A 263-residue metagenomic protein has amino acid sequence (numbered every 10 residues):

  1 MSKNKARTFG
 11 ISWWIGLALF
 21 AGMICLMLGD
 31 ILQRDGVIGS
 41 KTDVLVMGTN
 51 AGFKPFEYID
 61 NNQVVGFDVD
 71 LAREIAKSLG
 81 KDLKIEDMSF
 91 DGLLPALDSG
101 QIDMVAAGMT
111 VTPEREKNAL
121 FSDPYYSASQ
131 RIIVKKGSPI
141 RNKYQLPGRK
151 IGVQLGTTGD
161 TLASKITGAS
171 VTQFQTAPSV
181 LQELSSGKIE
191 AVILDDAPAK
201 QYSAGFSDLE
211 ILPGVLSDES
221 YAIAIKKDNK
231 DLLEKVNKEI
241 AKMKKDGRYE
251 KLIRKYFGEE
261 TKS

Functional and structural regions predicted by a protein language model:
S12, I38-G108: Extracytoplasmic small-molecule ligand-binding "clamshell" domains of the periplasmic binding protein/Venus flytrap
I15-L32, T158-Q175, S207-V215, K238-S263: Ligand-binding clefts/hinges and TM-proximal coupling segments of bilobed small-molecule sensing domains
A51, Y126-V134, D196, K200-A241 (+1 more regions): Periplasmic-binding protein-like
E57-D60, A72-K81, K143-Q145, G156-A177 (+2 more regions): Ligand-binding cleft/hinge of the Venus flytrap
K84-P95, L155-T158, T172-S186, E219: Short helix-initiation/N-cap motifs at beta->coil->alpha
L93-G108, E116-A128, I211-L212: Short beta-strand-centered segments that line the small-molecule binding cleft or hinge of alpha/beta clamshell
P95, M109-K117, L162, S185 (+1 more regions): A ligand-binding cleft/hinge motif common to bilobed small-molecule-binding domains
V134-I151: Flexible hinge/capping segments at coil-to-helix
